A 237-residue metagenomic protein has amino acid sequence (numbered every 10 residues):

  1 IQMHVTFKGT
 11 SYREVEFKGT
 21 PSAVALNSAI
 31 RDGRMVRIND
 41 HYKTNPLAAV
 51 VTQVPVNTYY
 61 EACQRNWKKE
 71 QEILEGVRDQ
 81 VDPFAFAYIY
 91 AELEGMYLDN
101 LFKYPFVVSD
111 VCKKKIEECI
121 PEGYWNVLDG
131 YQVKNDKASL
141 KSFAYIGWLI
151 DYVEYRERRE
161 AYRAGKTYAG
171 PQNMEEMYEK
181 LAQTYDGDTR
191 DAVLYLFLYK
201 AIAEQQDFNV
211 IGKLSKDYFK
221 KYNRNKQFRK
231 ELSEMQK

Functional and structural regions predicted by a protein language model:
I1-D188, A201-Q205: Preference for long, solvent-exposed alpha-helical segments and helix-linker "stalks"
G187-Y195: Generic helix N-cap/helix-start motif at coil->alpha-helix transitions
K200-K237: N-proximal helix/coil linker or "cap" segments that precede and/or mark the start of modular domains
